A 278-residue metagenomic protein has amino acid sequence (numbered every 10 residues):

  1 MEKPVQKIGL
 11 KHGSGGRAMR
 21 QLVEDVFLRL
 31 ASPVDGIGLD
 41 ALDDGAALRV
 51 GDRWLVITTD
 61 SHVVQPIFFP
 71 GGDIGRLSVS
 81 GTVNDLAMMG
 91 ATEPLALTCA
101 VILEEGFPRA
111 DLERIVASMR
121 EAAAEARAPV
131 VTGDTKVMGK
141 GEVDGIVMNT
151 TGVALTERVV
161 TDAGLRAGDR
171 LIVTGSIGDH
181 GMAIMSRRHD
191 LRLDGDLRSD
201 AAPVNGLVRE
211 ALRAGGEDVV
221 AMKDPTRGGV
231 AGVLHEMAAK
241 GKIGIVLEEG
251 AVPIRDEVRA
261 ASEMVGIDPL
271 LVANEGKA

Functional and structural regions predicted by a protein language model:
M1-A278: Helix-biased detector of long, well-ordered alpha-helical tracts
